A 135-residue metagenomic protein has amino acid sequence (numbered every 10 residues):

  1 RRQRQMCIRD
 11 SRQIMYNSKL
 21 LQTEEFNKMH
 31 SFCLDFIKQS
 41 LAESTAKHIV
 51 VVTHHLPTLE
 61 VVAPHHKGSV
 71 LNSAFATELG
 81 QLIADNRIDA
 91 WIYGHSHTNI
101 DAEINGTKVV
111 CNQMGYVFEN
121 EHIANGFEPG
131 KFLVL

Functional and structural regions predicted by a protein language model:
R1-V50, H55-H66: Active-site-proximal loop/helix segment associated with metal-binding centers of metalloenzymes
V52-P57, D89-N99: Histidine-centered catalytic micro-motifs
A63, S69-D89, H97-L135: Binuclear metal-dependent phosphoesterase catalytic core
